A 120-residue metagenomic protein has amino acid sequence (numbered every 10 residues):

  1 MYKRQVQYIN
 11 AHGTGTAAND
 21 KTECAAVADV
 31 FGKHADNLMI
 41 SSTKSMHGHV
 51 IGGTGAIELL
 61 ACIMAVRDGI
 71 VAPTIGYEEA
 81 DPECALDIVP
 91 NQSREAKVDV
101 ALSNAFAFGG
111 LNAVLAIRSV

Functional and structural regions predicted by a protein language model:
K3-V120: Conserved "HGTGT" condensation-loop signature of ketosynthase/thiolase-family condensing enzymes that catalyze
